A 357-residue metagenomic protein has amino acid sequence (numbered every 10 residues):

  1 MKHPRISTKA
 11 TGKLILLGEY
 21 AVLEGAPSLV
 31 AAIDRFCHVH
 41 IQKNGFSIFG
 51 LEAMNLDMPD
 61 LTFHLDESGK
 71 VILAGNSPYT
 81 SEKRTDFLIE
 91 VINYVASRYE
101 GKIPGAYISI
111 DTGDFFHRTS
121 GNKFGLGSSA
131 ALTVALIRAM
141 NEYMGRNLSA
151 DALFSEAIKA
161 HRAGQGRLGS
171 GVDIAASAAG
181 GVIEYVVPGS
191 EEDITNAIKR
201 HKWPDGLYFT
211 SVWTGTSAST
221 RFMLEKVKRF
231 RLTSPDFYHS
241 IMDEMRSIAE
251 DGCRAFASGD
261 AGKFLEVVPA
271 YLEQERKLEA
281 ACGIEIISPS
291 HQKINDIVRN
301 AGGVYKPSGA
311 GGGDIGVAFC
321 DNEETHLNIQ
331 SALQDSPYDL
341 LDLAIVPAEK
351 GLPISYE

Functional and structural regions predicted by a protein language model:
M1-L17, V22, V30-K102, F116-T119 (+4 more regions): C-terminal nucleotide
G105-Y107: Residues at or immediately flanking beta-strands
I110-D114: A general secondary-structure junction signal
N122: A glycine-rich phosphate/pyrophosphate-binding beta-strand-loop-alpha-helix module
G125-R146: DPxDG-like acidic metal-binding loop motif
S128, V172, S308: Single, functionally critical "micro-switch" positions that shape active/binding sites and transmembrane helices
G309-D314: Short Gly/Ser/Thr- and Asp/Glu-enriched loop/turn motifs at secondary-structure junctions
